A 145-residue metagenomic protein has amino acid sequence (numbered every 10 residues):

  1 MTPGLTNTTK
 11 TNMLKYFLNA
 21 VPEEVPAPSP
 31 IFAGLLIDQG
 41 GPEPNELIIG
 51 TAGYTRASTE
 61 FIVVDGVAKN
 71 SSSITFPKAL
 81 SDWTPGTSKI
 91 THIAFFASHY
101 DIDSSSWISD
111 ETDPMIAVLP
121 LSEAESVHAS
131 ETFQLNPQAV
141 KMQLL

Functional and structural regions predicted by a protein language model:
M1-T91, A97-L145: Small cysteine-rich, disulfide-bonded extracellular modules of the LU/uPAR three-finger superfamily and closely related
